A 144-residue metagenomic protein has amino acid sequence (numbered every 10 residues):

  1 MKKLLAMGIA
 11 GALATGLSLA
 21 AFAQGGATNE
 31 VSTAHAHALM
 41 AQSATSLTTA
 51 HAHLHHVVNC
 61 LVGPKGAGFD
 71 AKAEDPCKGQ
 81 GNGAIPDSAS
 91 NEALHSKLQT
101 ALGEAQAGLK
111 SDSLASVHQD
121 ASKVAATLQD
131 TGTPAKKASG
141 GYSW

Functional and structural regions predicted by a protein language model:
M1-G11: Bacterial N-terminal signal peptides that target proteins for export
G16-A21: N-terminal signal peptide c-region/cleavage motif recognized by signal peptidases
A23-W144: Mature extracytoplasmic or organellar-lumen-exposed domains after removal of signal/transit peptides
